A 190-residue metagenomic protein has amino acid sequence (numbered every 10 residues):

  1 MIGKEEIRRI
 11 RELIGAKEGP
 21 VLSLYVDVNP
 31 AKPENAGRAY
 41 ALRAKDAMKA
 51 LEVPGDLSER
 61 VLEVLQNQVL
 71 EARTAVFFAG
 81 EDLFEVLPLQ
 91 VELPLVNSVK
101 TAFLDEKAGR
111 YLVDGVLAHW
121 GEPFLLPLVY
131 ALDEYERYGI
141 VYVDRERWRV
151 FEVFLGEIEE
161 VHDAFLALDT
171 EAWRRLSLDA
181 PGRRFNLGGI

Functional and structural regions predicted by a protein language model:
M1-A131: Non-catalytic, solvent-exposed interaction/assembly segments
N29-A31, L83-F84, R147-W148, G156-I158 (+1 more regions): Conserved nucleotide-binding/hydrolysis micro-motifs of P-loop NTPases
R38-Y40, F77, V91-L93, D144 (+3 more regions): Generic preference for flexible, low-structure residues
P88-E92, E152-L155, D163: Short acidic, glycine/serine/threonine-rich loops at helix termini
K100, E106-G121, E157-I190: Long, charge-dense
P127-E134, E160, R175: Generic structural "secondary-structure junction" signal
E134-E159: Gly/Thr-rich phosphate-binding beta-strand-loop-beta motif of the actin/hexokinase/Hsp70
